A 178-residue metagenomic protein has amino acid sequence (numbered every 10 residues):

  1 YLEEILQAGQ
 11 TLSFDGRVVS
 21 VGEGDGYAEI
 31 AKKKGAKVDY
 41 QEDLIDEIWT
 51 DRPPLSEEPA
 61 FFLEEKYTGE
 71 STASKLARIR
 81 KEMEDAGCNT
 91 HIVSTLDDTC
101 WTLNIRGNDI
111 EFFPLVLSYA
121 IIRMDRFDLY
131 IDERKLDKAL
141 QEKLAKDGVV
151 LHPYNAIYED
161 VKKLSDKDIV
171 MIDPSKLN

Functional and structural regions predicted by a protein language model:
Y1-N178: Terminal domain-start leader segments
